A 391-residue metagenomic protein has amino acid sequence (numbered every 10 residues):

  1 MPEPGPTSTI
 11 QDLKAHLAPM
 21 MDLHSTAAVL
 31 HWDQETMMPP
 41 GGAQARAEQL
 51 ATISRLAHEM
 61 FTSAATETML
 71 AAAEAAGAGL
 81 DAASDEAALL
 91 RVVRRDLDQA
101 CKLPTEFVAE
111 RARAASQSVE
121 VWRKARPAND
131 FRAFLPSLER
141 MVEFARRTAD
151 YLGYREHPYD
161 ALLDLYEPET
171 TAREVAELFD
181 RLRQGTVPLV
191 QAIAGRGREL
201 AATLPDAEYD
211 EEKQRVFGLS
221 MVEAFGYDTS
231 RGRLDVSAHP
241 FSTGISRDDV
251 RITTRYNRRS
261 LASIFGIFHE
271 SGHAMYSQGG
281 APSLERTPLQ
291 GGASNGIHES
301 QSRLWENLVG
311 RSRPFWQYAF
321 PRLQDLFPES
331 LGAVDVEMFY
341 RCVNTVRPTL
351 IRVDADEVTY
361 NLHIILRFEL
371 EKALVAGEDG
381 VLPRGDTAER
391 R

Functional and structural regions predicted by a protein language model:
P2-P168: A well-structured
L13, G153, I252, Y256-P282 (+2 more regions): Active-site recognition of the HExxH zinc-binding catalytic motif
R111-A262: Contiguous, non-catalytic segments that form substrate-binding/exosite surfaces or channel walls
K124-R132, E169, A192-A202, A281-P288 (+2 more regions): Inter-helical turn/loop segments and adjacent helix faces that build the functional surface of alpha-helical bundle
E167, V187, Q191-A194, V222-Y227 (+6 more regions): Hydrophobic/aromatic-lined pockets within catalytic cores
R181-Q184, S271, M275-W316: Catalytic or ion-translocation cores adjacent to nucleophile or general acid/base/metal-coordination motifs in diverse
R198-L204, V250-R258, A281-P288, L350-A355 (+1 more regions): Glycine- and acidic
R311-R391: Long, amphipathic alpha-helical stalk/connector segments used for oligomerization, subunit docking, or mechanical
